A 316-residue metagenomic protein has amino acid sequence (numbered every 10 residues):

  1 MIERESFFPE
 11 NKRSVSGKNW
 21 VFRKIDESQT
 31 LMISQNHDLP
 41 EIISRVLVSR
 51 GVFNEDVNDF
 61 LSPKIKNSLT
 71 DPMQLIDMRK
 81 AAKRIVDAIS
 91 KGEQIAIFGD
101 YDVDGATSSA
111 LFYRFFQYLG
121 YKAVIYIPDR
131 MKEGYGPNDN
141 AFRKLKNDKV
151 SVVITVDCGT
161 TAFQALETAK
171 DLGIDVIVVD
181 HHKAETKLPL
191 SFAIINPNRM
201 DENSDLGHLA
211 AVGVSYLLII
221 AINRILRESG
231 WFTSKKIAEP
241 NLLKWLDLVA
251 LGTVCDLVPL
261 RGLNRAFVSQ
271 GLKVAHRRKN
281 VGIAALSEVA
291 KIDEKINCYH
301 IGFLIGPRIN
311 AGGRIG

Functional and structural regions predicted by a protein language model:
M1-G316: Replace "Mg2+/Mn2+-dependent" with "divalent metal-dependent
